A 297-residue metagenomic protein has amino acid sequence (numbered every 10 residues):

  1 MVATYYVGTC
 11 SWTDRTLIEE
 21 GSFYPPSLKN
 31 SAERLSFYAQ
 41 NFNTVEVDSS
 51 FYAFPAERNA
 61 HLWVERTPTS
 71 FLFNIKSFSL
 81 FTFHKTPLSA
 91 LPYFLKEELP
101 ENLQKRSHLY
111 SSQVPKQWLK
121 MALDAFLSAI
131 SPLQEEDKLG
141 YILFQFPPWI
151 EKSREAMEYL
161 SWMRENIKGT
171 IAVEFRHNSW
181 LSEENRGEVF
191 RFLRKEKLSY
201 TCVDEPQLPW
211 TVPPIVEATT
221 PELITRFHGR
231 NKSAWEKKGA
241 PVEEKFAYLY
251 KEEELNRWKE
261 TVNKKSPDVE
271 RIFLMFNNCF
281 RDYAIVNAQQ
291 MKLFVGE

Functional and structural regions predicted by a protein language model:
M1-E297: Residues lining hydrophobic/aromatic ligand-binding pockets adjacent to catalytic sites
